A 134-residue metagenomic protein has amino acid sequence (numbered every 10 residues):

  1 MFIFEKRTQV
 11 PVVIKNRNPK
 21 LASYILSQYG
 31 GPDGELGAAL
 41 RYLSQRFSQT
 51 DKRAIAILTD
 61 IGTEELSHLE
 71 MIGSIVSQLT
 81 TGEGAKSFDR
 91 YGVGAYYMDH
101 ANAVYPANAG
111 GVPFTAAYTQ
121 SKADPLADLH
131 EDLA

Functional and structural regions predicted by a protein language model:
M1-A134: Non-heme di-metal
